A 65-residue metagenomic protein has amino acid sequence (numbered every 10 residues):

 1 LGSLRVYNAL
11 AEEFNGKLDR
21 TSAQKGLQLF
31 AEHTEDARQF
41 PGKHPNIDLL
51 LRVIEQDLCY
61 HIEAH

Functional and structural regions predicted by a protein language model:
L1-L18: Amphipathic alpha-helical interaction modules
T21-H65: Short, compact, well-ordered microdomains
